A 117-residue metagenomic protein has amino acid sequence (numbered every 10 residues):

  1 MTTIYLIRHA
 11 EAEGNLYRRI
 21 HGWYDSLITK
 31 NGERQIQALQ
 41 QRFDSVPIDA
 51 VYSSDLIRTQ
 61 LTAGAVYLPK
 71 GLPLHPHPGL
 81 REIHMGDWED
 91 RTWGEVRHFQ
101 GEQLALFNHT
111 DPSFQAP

Functional and structural regions predicted by a protein language model:
I7, E11-L72, P76, F99: Active-site-proximal alpha-helix that buttresses catalytic centers in soluble enzyme cores
P69-P117: Phosphate-handling substructures
